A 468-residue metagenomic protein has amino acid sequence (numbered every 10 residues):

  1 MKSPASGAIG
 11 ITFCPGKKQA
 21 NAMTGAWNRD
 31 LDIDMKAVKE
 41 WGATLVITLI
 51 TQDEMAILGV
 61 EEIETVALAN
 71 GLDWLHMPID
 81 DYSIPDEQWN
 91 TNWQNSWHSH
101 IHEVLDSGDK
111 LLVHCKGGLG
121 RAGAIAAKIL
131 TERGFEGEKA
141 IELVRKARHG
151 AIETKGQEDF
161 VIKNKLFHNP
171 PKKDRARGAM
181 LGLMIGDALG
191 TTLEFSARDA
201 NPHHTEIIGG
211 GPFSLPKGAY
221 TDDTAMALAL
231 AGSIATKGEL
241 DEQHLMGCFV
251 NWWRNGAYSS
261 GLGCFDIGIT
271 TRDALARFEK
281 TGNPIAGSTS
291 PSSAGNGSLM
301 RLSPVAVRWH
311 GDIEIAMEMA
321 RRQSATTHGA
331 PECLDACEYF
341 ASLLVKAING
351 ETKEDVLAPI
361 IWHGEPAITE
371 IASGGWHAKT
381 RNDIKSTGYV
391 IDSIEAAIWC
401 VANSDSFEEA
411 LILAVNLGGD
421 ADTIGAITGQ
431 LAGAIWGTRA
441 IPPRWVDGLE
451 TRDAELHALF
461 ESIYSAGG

Functional and structural regions predicted by a protein language model:
M1-L112, G117, I125-N169: Cys-dependent protein tyrosine phosphatase-like superfamily
G16-K18, L45-V46, D53, D109 (+8 more regions): Generic signal for short, ordered secondary-structure residues within or immediately flanking folded domains
A122: Ser/Thr-glycine-rich phosphate-binding loops at phosphate-binding pockets of nucleotides, nucleotide cofactors
F167-G468: Structured, active/binding-site neighborhoods that engage oxygen-rich ligands
